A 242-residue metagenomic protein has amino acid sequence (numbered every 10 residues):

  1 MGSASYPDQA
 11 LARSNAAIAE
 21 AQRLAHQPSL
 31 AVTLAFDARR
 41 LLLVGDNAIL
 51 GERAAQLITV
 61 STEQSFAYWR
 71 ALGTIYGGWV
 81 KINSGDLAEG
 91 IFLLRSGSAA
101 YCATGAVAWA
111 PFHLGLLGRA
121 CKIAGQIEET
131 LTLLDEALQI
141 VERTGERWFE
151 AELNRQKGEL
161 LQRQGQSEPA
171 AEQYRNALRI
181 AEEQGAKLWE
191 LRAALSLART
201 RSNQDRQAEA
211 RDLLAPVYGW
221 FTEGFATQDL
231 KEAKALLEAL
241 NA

Functional and structural regions predicted by a protein language model:
M1-A242: Helix-coil-helix junctions within alpha-helical repeat/solenoid scaffolds
